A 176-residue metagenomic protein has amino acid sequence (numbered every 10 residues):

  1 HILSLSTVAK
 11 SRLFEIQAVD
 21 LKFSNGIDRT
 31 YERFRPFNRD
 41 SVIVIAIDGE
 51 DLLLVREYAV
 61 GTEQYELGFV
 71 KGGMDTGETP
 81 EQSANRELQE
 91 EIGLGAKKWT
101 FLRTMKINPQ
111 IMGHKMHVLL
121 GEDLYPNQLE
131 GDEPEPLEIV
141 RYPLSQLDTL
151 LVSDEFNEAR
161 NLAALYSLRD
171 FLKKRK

Functional and structural regions predicted by a protein language model:
S6-T7, F34, R103-N108: Short, solvent-exposed loop/turn elements at beta->coil junctions and helix N-caps that rim active or binding pockets
T7-I43, D48: Acidic, metal-coordinating catalytic segment for phosphate/diphosphate chemistry, firing primarily on the Nudix
Q17, D40-V42, H114-H117, L137: Change "...and in nucleic-acid phosphodiester-cleaving endonucleases..." to "...and in nucleic-acid processing enzymes
D20-N25, M105-N127: Active-site-adjacent beta-strand/loop module that shapes the phosphate/pyrophosphate-binding cleft
F34, V42-R86: Conserved Nudix-box catalytic region and its N-terminal flanking loop in Nudix hydrolases and closely related
Y65, T76, Q110, P134-K176: Nudix hydrolase/Nudix homology domain
G68, V118, R141: Short aromatic/basic micro-patch
G95-L102: A short coil-to-beta-strand element that immediately follows conserved catalytic motifs
